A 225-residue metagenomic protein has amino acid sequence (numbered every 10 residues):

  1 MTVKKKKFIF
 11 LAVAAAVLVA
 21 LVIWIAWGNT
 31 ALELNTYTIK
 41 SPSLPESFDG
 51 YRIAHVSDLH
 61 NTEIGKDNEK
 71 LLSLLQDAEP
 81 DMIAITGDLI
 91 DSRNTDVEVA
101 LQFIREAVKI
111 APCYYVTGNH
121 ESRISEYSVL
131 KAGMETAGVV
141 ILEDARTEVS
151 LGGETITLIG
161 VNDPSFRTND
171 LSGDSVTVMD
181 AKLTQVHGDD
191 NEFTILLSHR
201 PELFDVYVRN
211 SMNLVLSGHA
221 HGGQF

Functional and structural regions predicted by a protein language model:
M1-S47: N-terminal membrane-anchoring alpha-helices
L34-T36, I53-V56, L158: Hydrophobic residues on conserved beta-strands that form the core of alpha/beta folds
S43-L44, N61, R123-L214, A220-H221: Conserved catalytic scaffold of divalent metal-dependent phosphoesterases
F48-D49, E79, K109, E154 (+1 more regions): Residue-level preference for short coil/turn positions at secondary-structure junctions
Y51-A145: Membrane-embedded segments
M82, S165, Q224: Feature marks short, surface-exposed loop/turn motifs that line or immediately flank catalytic pockets and channel
D88, N119, V161, G223-Q224: Gly/Ser/Thr-rich helix-start
T95, H221-Q224: Di-metal (Zn2+ and/or Mg2+/Mn2+) metal-binding site signature of metallo-dependent hydrolases with the MBL/beta-CASP
